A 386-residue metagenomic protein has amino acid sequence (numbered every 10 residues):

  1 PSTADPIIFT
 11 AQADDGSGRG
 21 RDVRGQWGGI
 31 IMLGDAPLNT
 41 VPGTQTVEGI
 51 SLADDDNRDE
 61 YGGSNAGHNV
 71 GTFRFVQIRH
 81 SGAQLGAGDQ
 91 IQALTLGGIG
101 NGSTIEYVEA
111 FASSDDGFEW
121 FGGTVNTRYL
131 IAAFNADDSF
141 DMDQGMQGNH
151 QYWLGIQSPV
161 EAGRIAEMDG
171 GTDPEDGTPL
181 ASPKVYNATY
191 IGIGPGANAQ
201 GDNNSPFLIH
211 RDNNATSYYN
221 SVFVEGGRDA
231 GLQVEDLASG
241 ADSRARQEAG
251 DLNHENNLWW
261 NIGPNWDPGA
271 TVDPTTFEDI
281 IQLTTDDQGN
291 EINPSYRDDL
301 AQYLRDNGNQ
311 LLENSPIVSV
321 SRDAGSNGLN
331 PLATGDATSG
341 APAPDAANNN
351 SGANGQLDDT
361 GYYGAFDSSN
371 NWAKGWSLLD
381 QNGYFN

Functional and structural regions predicted by a protein language model:
P6-D115, E119-N386: Extracellular beta-rich repeat passengers
